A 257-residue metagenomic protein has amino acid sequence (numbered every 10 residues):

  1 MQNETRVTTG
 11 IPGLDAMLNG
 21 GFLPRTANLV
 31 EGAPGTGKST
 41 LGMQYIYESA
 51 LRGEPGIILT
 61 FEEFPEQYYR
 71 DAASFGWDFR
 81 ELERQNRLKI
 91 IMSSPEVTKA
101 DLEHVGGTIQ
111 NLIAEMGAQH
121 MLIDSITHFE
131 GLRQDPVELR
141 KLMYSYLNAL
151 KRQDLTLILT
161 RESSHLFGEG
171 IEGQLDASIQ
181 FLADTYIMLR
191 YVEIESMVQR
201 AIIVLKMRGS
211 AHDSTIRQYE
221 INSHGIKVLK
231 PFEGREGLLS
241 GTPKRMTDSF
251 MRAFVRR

Functional and structural regions predicted by a protein language model:
M1-T5, G107, N111-H120, T185 (+1 more regions): Conserved P-loop NTPase
T9-G21: Pre-Walker A adenine-sensing motif
L14, V30, G56, D124 (+2 more regions): Conserved RecA-like P-loop NTPase ATPase core
F22, A50, K151: Conserved ATPase "switch" residues in P-loop NTPase domains
N28, A100-Y186, I194-S196: P-loop NTPase motor core
N28, A33-V97, G107: Conserved P-loop
E62-E66, S74, S94-T98, T127-F129 (+6 more regions): Conserved nucleotide-binding/hydrolysis micro-motifs of P-loop NTPases
